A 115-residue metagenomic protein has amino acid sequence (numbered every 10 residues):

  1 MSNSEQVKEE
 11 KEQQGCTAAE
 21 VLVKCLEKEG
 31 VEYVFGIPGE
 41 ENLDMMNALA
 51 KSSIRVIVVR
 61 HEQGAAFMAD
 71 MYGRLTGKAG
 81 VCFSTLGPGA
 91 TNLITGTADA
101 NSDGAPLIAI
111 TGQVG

Functional and structural regions predicted by a protein language model:
S2-G115: N-terminal alpha/beta PP-like core and its mobile active-site loop of ThDP/TPP-dependent enzymes
